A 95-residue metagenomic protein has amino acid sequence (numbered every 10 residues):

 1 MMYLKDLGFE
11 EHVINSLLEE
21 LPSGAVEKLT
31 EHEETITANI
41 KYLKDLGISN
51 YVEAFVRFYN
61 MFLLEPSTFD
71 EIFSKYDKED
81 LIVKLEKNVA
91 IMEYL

Functional and structural regions predicted by a protein language model:
M1-L95: Long amphipathic alpha-helical repeat/alpha-solenoid cores
